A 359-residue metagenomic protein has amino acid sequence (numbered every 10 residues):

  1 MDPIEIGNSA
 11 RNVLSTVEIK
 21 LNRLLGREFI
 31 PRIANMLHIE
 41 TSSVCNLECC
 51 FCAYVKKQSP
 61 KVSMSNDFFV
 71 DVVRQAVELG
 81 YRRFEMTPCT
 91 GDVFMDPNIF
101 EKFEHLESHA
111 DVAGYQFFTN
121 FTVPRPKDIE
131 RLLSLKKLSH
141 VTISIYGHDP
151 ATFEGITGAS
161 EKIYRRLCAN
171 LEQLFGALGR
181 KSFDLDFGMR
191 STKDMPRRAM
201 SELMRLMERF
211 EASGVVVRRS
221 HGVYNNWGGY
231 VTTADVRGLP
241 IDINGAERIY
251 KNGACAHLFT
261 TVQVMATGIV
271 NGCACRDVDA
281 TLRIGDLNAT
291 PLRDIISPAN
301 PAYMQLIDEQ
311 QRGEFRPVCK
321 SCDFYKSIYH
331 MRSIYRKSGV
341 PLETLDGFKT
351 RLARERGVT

Functional and structural regions predicted by a protein language model:
M1-I19, R276-R293: A broadly conserved sequence feature marking short terminus-proximal activation segments in nucleic acid-centric
D2-H140, T152-R165, A169, Y329-T359: Conserved alpha-helical substructure of the radical SAM core
D96-I241, G245: Conserved AdoMet/S-adenosylmethionine-binding subsite of the radical SAM
A169-E172, G176-D184, E208-G253, I269-V270 (+1 more regions): C-terminal accessory region of radical SAM enzymes
L185-M189, N288, V340: Charge-dense, low-complexity polyampholytic segments
C255-L258: Short, small/polar residue-rich loop motifs at catalytic or cofactor-binding pockets
T260-V262: Short, surface-exposed beta-strand/loop micro-motifs that present aromatic residues
V264-T267: Short, acidic, Ser/Thr-enriched surface-loop or helix-capping motifs
